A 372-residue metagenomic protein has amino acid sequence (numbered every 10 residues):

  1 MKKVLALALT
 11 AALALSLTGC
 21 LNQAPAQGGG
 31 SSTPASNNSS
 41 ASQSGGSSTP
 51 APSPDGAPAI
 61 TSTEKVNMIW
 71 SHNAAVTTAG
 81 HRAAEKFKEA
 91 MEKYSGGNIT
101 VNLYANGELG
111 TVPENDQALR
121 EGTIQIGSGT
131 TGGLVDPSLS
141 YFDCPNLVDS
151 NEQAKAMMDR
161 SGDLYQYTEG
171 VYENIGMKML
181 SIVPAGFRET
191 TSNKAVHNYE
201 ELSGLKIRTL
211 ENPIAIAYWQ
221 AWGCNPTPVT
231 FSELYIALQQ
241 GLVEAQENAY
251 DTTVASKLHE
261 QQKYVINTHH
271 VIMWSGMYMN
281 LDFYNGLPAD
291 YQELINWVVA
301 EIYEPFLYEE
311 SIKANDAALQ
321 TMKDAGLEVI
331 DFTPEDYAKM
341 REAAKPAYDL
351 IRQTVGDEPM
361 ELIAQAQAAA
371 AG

Functional and structural regions predicted by a protein language model:
M1-K2, S36: Generic cytosolic/nucleocytoplasmic N-terminal low-complexity/intrinsically disordered segments
K2-Q23: Sec-dependent N-terminal signal peptides of Gram-positive bacterial secreted proteins and lipoproteins
V4-L5, A24, S39, N67: Residue-level detector of intrinsically disordered/flexible regions characterized by low predicted structural confidence
L15-S16, D163, A314-A317: Transmembrane alpha-helix boundary/anchor motif
T18-S44: Bacterial lipoprotein signal-peptidase II cleavage site
L21-G29, P52-Q153, Y172-N174, K178-G372: N-terminal secretory/targeting leader peptides
P34-S40, S44-D55, A59-T63: Extracytoplasmic/secretory soluble proteins
E152-E169: A gly/proline- and charged-residue-enriched helix-loop-helix capping module
